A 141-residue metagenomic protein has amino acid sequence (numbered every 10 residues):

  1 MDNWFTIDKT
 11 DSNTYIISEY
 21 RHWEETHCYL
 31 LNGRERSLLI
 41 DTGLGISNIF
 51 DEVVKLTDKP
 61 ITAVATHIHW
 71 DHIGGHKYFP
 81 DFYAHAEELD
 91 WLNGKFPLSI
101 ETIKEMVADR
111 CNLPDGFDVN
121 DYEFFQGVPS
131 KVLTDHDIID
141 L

Functional and structural regions predicted by a protein language model:
M1-D8, A108-D115, L141: Short charge-dense sequence patches
N3-K55: Conserved beta-strand hairpin/beta-sheet module of binuclear metal-dependent hydrolase folds, prominently
E19, G33, E87, D135 (+1 more regions): Active-site donor-binding loop signature of nucleotide-sugar glycosyltransferases
I46-I138: Active-site HxH/HxHxD metal-binding segment of metal-dependent hydrolases
